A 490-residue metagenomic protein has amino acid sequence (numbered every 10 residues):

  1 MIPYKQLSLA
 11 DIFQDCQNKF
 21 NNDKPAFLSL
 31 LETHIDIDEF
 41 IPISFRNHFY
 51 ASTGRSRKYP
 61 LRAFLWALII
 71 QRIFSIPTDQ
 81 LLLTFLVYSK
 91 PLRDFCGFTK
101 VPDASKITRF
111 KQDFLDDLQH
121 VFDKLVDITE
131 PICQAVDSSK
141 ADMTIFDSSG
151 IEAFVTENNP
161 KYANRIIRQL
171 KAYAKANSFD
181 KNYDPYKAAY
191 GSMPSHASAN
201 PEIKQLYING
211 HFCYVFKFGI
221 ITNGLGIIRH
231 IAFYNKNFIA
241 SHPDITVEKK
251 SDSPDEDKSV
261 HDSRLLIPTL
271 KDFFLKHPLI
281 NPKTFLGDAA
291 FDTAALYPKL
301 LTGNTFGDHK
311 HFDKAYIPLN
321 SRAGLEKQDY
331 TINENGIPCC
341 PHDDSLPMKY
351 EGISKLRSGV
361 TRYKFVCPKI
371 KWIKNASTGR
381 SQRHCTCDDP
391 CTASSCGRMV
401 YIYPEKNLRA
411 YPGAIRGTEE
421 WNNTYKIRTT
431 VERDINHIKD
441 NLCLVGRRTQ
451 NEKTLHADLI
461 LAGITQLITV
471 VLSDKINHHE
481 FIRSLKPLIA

Functional and structural regions predicted by a protein language model:
M1-F45, I476-A490: Charged, often Cys/His-bearing segments associated with DNA-binding zinc-finger transcription factors
F27-I70, F74: Basic, short loop/linker segments at the boundary and entry of helix-turn-helix/winged-helix-like folds
I35, L86-V87, D329-V366, P404 (+1 more regions): Short amphipathic alpha-helical "interface-anchor" segments enriched in bulky aromatics
Q80-F95: DNA-recognition alpha helix
C96-D113: Major-groove recognition helix of helix-turn-helix-like DNA-binding domains
R109, D113-F285, A289, A294-T302 (+1 more regions): Polybasic low-complexity intrinsically disordered regions
E256, D262-T378, I415: An internal, acidic/charged active-site-proximal segment that coordinates divalent cations and/or engages
N423-A490: Basic, amphipathic alpha-helical segments enriched in Lys/Arg and hydrophobic/aromatic residues
